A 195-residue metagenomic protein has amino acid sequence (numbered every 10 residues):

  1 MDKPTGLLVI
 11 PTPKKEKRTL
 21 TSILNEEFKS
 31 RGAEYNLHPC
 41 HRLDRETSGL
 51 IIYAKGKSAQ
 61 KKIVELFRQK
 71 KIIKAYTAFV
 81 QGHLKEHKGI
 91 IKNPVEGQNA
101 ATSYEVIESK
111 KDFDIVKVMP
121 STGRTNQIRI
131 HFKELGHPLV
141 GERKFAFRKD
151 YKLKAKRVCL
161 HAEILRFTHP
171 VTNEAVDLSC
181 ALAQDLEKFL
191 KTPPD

Functional and structural regions predicted by a protein language model:
M1-A101, Q184-P193: RNA pseudouridine synthases
D2, I52, A78, Y104 (+3 more regions): Residue-level signal for inorganic ion chemistry
R42, G82, V106-E108, F167: A residue-level detector for short acidic-glycine micro-motifs
Y76, D114-V116, E163: Short beta-strand micro-motifs in enzyme catalytic cores
V80, S103-V106, L139: Conserved hydrophobic positions within beta-strands
Q81, V118-S121: A structural micro-motif recognizing beta-strand termini and the immediately following turn/loop segments
E105, K111-M119: Short histidine-centered loop motifs in beta-beta connectors
E108-K111, T125, H131-D195: Pseudouridine synthases involved in rRNA/tRNA modification
